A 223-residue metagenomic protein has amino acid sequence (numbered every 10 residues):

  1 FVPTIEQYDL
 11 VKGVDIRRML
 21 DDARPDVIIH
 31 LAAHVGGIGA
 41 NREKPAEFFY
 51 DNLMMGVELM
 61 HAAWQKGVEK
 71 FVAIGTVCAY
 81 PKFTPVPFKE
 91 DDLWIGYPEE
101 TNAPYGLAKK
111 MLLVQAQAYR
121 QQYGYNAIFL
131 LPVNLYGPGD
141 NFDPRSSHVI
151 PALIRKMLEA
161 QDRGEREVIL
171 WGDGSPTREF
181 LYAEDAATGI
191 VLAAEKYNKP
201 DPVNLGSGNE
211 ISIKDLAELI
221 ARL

Functional and structural regions predicted by a protein language model:
V2, G13-L53, A62-Q65: NAD(P)H-binding glycine-rich loop region in Rossmannoid oxidoreductase-like domains and their noncatalytic homologs
P3, I28-H34, F71-V77, L130-P132: SDR active-site strand-loop-helix element
D9, A79-P81, A103-P104, I128-A152 (+1 more regions): Flexible, glycine-rich beta-alpha linker
M55, L59-A63, Q115-A116, G189 (+1 more regions): Hydrophobic positions on the long internal alpha-helix of Rossmann-like NAD(P)-dependent oxidoreductase domains
V57-N102, I128: Conserved Rossmann-fold NAD(P)-dependent oxidoreductase catalytic core, especially the SDR/UDP-sugar
G75-T76, L113-N141, P151-L153, D162-I169: Conserved beta-loop-beta element that borders a ligand/cofactor-binding pocket
P104, A108-M111: Active-site helix of classical SDR
E159-L223: C-terminal substrate-binding subdomain of Rossmann-fold SDR/epimerase-dehydratase oxidoreductases
